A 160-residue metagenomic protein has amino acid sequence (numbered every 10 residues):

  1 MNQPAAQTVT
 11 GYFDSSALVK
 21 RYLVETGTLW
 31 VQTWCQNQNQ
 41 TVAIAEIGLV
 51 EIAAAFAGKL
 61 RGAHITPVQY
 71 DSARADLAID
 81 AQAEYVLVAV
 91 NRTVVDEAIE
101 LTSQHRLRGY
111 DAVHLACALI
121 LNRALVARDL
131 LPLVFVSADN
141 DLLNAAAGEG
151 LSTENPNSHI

Functional and structural regions predicted by a protein language model:
M1-G48, K59-S72, L151, N157-I160: Short, well-structured N-terminal submotif of metal-dependent ribonuclease cores
M1-T10, L121-I160: Acidic, PIN/NYN-like endoribonuclease modules and their adjacent C-terminal/linker elements
S16, A53, A57, I99-T102: Amphipathic alpha-helical segments within well-ordered protein domains
I44-V50, Y110-V113: Aromatic- and histidine-enriched alpha-helix N-cap/loop-to-helix transition segments that scaffold the rims
A54-R61, L119-R123: Short glycine/serine- and small hydrophobic-enriched flexible loop segments
G58-T93: Helix-adjacent hinge/juxtasegments
A83-D141: Active-site neighborhoods of divalent-metal-dependent phosphate/nucleic-acid chemistry enzymes
